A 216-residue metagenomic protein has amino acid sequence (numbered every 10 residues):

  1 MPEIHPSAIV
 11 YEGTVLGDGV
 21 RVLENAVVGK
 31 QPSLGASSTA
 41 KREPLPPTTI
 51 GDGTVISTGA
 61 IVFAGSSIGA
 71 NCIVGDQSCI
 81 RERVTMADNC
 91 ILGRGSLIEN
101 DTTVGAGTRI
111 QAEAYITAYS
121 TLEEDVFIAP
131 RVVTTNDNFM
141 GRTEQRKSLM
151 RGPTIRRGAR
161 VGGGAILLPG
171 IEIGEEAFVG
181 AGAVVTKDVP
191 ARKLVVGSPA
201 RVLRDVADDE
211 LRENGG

Functional and structural regions predicted by a protein language model:
P2-V196, R201-V202: Structural signal for interior beta-strand "rungs" in well-ordered beta-sheet cores of soluble enzyme domains
R192, V206-G215: A glycine/serine/threonine-rich, flexible loop-to-helix segment that serves as the NAD(P) cofactor-binding "lid"
